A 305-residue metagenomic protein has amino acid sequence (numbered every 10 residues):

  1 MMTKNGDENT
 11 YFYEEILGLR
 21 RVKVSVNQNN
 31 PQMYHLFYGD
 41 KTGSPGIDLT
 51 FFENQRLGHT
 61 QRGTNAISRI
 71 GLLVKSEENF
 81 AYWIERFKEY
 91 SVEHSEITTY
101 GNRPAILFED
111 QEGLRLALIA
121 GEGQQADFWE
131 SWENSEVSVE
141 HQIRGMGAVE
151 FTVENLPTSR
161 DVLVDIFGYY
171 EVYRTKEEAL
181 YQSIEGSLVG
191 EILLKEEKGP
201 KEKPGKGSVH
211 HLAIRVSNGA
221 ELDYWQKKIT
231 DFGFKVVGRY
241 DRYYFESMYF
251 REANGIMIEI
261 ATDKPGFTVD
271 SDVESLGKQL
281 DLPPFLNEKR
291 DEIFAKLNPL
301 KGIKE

Functional and structural regions predicted by a protein language model:
M1-K4, R56-R86, I106-E109, R144-E154 (+2 more regions): Vicinal oxygen chelate
M2-P45, E89, I97, N102-L107 (+2 more regions): Core segments of cupin and vicinal oxygen chelate
E15, F52, I84-F87, V164-D165 (+1 more regions): Short amphipathic alpha-helices in soluble, non-transmembrane regions that often serve as interface/regulatory elements
V22-S25, A81-R144, T175-L193, F232-E305: Vicinal oxygen chelate
K23-V26, Y38-L72: Conserved donor-binding loop and adjoining core beta-sheet/short helix segment in diverse acyl/aminoacyl transferases
F52-L57, S131-S135, L193-G199: Short amphipathic beta-strand starts and helix->beta connectors
E140-Q226, T230-K235: Surface-exposed interaction/gating patches
